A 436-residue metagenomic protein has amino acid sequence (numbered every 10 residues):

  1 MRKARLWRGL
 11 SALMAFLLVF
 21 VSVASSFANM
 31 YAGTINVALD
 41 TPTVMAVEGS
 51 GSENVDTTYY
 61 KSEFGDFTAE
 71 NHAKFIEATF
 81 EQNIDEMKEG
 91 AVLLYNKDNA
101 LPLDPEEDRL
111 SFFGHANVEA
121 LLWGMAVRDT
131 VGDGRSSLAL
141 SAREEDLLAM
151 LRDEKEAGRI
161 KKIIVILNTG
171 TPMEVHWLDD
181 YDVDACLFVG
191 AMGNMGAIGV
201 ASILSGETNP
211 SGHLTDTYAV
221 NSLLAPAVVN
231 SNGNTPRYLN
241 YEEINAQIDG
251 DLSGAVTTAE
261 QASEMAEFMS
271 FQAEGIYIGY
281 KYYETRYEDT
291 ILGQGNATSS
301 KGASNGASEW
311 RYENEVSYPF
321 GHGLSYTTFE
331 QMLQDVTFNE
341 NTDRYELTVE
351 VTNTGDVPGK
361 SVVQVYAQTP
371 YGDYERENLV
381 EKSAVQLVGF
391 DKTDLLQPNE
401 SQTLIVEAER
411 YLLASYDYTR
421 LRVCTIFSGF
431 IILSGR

Functional and structural regions predicted by a protein language model:
M1-R436: C-terminal non-catalytic regions of proteins with extracellular/luminal or membrane-system context
